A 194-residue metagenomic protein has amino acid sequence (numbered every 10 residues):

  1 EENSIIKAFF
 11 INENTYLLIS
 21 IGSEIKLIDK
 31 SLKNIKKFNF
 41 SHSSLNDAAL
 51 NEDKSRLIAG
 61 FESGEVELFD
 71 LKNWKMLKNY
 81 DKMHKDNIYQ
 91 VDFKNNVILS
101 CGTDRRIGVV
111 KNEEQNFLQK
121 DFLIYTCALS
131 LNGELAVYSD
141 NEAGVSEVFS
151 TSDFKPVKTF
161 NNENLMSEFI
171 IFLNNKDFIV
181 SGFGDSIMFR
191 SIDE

Functional and structural regions predicted by a protein language model:
E1-I5, N39-L45, D81-I88, L118-T126 (+1 more regions): WD40/WD-repeat beta-propeller blade N-cap
E13-T15, D53-S55, N95-N96, N132-E134 (+1 more regions): Short coil/turn segments that connect the beta-strands within blades of beta-propeller domains
L17-S20, L57-G60, I98-G102, V137-D140 (+1 more regions): Conserved beta-strand element within WD40/beta-propeller blades
G22-I25, S63-E67, D86, D104-G108 (+2 more regions): Short coil/turn segments within WD40 beta-propeller repeats
D29-K33, L71-W74, K111-E114, T151-F154 (+1 more regions): Short loop/turn segments that connect beta-strands within beta-propeller blades
E67, K78-E142: Eukaryotic tandem repeat interaction scaffolds
E168-E194: Blade-level signature of beta-propeller repeat domains, shared across WD40, Kelch, NHL, RCC1 and BNR/Asp-box propellers
